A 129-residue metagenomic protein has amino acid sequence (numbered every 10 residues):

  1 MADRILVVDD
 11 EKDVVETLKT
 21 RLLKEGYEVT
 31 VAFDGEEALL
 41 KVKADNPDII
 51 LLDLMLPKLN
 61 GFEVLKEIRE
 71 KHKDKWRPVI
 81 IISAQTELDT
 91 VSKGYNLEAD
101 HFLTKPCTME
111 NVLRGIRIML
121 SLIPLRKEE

Functional and structural regions predicted by a protein language model:
A2, N46-D48, K73-P78: His-Asp phosphorelay/catalytic-motif detector in bacterial-type signaling
V15, P57, E87, P106: The feature encodes the CheY-like receiver
E16-K24: Charged docking surfaces used in two-component/phosphorelay signaling
G26-F33, K41: Short hydrophobic/Thr-rich beta-strand motif most characteristic of the beta2 strand and flanking loop of CheY-like
D34-E37, N60-K66: Acidic catalytic/metal-coordinating carboxylates
D45-L51, L56: Active-site beta3 strand of CheY-like receiver
E63, T86-H101, N111-R114: Alpha4 helix (beta4-alpha4-beta5 surface) of REC/receiver domains from two-component response regulators
